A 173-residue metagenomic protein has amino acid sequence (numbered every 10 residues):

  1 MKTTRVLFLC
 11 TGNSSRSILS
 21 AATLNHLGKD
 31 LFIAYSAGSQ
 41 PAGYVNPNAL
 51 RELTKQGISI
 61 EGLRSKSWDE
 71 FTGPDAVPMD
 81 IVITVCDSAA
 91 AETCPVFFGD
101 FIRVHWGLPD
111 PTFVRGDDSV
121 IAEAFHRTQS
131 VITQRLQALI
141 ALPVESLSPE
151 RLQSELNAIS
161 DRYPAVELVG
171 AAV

Functional and structural regions predicted by a protein language model:
M1-V173: Short polar/charged helix/loop
